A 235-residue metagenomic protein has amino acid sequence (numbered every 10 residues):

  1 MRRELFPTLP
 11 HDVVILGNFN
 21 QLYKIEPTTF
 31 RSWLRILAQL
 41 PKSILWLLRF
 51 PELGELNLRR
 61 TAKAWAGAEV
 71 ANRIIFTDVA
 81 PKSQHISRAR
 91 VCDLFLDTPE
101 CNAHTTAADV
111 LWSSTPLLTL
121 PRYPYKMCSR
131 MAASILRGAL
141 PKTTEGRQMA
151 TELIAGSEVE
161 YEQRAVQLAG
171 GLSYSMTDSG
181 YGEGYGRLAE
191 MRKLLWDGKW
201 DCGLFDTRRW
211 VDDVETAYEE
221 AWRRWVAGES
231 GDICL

Functional and structural regions predicted by a protein language model:
M1-P81: Conserved catalytic-core segment of nucleotide-activated headgroup transferases in glycan assembly
D12, N20-L22, L48-F50, N57-R60 (+1 more regions): C-terminal amphipathic helix plus adjacent low-complexity, charged tail appended to glycosyltransferase catalytic
T28, G156, R209: Residue-level signal for the nucleotide or nucleotide-sugar donor/cofactor binding architecture
S83-H85, T105-T106: Short acidic active-site motifs
R90, L94, T98-L204: Catalytic binding pocket for nucleotide-activated donors in carbohydrate/polymer assembly enzymes
